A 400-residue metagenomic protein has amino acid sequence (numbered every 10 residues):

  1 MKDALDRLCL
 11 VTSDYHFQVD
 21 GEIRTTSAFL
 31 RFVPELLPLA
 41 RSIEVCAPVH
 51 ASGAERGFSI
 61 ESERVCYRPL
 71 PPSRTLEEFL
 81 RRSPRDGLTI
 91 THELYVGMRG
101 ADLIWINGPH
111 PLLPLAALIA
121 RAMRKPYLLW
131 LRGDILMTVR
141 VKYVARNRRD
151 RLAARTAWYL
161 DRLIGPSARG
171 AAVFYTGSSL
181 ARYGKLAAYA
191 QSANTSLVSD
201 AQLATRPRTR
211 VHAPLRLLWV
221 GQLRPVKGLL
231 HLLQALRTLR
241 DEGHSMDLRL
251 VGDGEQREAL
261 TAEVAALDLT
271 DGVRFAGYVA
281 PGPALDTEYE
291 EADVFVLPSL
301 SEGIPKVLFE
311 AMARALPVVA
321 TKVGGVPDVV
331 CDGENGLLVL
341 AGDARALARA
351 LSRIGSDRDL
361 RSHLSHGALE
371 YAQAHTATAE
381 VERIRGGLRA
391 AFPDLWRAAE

Functional and structural regions predicted by a protein language model:
M98, Y278, T287-A292: Short alpha-helical donor nucleotide-sugar binding micro-motif in glycosyltransferases
D150-R206: A short, active-site helix/loop in glycosyltransferases that binds the activated sugar's phosphate group
L215, W219-T238, H244, L248 (+3 more regions): A conserved mid-protein helix/loop that constitutes part of the nucleotide-sugar donor-binding site
T261-V279: Nucleotide-activated donor-binding/catalytic signature segment of Leloir-type glycosyltransferases, i.e., the conserved
G272, R353, L360-A374, R383-G386: A short, well-ordered alpha-helix in the C-terminal region of glycosyltransferases
L300: Aromatic "clamp/platform" in nucleotide-sugar-dependent glycosyltransferases that forms part of the donor/acceptor
P317-A320, V330: Short hydrophobic beta-strand element within catalytic cores of glycosyltransferases and related nucleotide-activated
D332-G333, L337-A344, R353-R358: Conserved acidic donor-binding segment of nucleotide-sugar-dependent glycosyltransferases
